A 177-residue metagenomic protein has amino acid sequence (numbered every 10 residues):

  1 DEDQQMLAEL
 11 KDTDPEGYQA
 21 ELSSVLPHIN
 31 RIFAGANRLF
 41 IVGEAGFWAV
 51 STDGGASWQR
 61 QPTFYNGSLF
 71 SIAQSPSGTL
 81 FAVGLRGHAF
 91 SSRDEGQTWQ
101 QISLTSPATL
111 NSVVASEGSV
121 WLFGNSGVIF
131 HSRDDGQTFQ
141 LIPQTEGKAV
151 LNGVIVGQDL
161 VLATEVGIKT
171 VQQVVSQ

Functional and structural regions predicted by a protein language model:
D1-Q177: Residue-level hotspots at or immediately adjacent to binding/recognition sites across diverse folds
